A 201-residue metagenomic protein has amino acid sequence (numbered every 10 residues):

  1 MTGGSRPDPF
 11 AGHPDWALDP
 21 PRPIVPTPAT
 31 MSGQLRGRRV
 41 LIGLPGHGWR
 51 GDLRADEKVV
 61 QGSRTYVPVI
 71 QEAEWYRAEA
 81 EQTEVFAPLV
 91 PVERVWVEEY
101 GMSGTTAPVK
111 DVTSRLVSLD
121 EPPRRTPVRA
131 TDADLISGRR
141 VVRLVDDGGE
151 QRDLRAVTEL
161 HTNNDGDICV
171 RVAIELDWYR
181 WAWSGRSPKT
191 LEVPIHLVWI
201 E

Functional and structural regions predicted by a protein language model:
T2-D8, L53, Q61: Extreme N-terminal leader/activation tails
G3-L35, A107-I136: Mixed-charge, Lys/Arg-rich low-complexity intrinsically disordered regions
D15-L18, A73-R124, E175-E201: Intrinsically disordered, low-complexity, charged/polar segments
S32-G33, A55-V60, P88, D132-D134 (+3 more regions): Short, exposed beta-strand/loop patches in secreted or surface proteins that constitute
S32-G43, A133-D146: Short coil-to-beta transition motif at edge beta-strands of beta-rich domains
R36, V60-T65, V90-V92, S137 (+1 more regions): Short, solvent-exposed coil/turn segments at beta-strand boundaries
G48-W49, R54-Q82, D147-R186: Basic/aromatic-rich interaction segments and small domains that mediate binding to polyanionic partners
V128, G138, G149-Q151: Low-complexity segments enriched in small/polar residues
